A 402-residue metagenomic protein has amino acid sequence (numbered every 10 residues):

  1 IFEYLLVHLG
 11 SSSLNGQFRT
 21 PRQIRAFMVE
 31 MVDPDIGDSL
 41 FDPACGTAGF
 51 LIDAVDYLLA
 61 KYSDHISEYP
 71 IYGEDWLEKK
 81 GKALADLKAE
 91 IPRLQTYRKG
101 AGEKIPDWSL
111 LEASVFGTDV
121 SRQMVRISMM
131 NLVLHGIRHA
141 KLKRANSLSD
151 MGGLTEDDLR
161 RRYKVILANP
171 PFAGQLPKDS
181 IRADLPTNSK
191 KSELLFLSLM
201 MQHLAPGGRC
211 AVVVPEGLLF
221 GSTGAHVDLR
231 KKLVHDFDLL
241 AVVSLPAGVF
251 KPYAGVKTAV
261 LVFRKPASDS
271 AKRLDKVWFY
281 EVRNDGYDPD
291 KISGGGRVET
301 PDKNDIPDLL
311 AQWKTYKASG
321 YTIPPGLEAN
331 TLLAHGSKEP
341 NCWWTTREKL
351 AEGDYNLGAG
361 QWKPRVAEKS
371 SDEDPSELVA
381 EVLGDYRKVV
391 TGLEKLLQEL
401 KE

Functional and structural regions predicted by a protein language model:
I1-S12, Q17: Long recognition/docking surfaces used for binding and targeting
H8-S12, M31, G217: Alpha-helix C-capping/helix-to-loop hinge sites
G10, L14, V115, S180-L185: Short hinge/gating elements
F18-V165, A173-Q175, K190, L194-L195 (+3 more regions): Conserved S-adenosyl-L-methionine
R144, S149-D150, E156-E402: A conserved structural/catalytic subdomain of Rossmann-like adenosyl-cofactor enzymes
